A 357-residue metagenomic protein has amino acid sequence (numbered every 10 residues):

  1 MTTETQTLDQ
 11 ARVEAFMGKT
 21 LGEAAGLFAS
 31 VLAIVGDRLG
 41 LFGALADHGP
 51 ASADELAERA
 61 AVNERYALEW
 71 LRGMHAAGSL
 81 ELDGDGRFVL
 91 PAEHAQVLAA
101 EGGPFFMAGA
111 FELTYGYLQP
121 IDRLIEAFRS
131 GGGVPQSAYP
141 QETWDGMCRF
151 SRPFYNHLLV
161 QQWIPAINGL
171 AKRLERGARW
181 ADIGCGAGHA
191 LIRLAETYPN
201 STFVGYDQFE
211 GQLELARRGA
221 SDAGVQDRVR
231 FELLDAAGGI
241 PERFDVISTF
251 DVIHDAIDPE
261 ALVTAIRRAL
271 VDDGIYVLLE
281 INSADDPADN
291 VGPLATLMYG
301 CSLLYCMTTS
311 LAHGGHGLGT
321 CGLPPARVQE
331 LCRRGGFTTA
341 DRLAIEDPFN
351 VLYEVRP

Functional and structural regions predicted by a protein language model:
T2, Y117-H254, P259-A261, L279: Conserved adenosyl
T2-E23: Long, low-complexity, charged/polar intrinsically disordered regions in eukaryotic proteins
T7, G22-R38, G43-A44, R59 (+1 more regions): Conserved Class I S-adenosyl-L-methionine-dependent methyltransferase catalytic core
L45-G49, A195: Short helix-to-turn junction characteristic of helix-turn-helix DNA-binding domains, especially the helix
P50-E58: Short acidic, hydrophobic short linear motifs in intrinsically disordered regions
E260-D272: A short glycine-rich, Lys/Arg-flanked "PGG" loop and its adjoining helix->strand segment in the class I
L279-R334, D341: C-terminal alpha-helical "lid/dimerization" subdomain adjacent to the S-adenosyl-L-methionine
G335-P357: Core SAM-dependent methyltransferase catalytic element
